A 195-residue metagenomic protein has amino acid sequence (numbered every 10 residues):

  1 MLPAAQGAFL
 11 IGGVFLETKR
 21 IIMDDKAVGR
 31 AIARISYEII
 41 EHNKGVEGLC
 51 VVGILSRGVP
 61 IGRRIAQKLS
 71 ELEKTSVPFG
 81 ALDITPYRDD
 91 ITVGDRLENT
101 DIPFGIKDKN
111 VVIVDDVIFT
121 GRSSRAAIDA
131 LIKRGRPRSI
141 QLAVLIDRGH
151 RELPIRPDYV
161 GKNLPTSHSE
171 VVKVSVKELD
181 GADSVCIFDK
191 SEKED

Functional and structural regions predicted by a protein language model:
M1-D195: PRPP-associated nucleotide enzymes
